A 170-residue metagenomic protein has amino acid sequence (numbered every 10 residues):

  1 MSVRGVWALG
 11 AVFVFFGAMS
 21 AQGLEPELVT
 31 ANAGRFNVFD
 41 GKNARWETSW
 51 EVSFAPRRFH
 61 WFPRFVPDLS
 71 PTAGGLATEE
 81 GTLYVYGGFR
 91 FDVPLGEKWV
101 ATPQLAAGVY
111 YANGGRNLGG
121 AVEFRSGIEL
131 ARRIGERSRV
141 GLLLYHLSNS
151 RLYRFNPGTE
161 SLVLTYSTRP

Functional and structural regions predicted by a protein language model:
M1-E25: Cleavable N-terminal export/targeting peptides
F16-R58: Outer-membrane beta-barrel initiation region
S20-P26, P56-L69, P94-A101, R137: Short loop/turn motifs that connect adjacent beta-strands in outer-membrane beta-barrel proteins
L28-N37, R64-T78, A101-Y111, V140-S148: Transmembrane beta-strand segments that form the barrel wall of outer-membrane beta-barrel proteins
F36-W46, G75-Y86, L95-E97, N113-A121 (+1 more regions): Solvent-exposed loop/turn segments connecting transmembrane beta-strands in outer-membrane beta-barrel proteins
W46-W50, P157-P170: Outer-membrane beta-barrel "beta-signal"
T48-V52, G87-F89, I128, L164: Membrane-embedded beta-strands of outer-membrane beta-barrel proteins, especially the hydrophobic/small aromatic
V52-P56, F91-V93, R132, L144-H146 (+1 more regions): Residue-level signature of outer-membrane beta-barrel architecture
